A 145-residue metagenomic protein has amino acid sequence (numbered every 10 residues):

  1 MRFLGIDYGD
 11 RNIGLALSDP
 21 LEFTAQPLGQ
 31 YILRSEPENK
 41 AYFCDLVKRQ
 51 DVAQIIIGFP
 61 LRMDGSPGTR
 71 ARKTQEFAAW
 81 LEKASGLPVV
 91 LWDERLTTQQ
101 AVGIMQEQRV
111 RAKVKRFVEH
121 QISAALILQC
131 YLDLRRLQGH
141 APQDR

Functional and structural regions predicted by a protein language model:
M1-L4, D10-R145: Phosphate- and other anionic-substrate recognition elements at nucleic-acid/protein interfaces
